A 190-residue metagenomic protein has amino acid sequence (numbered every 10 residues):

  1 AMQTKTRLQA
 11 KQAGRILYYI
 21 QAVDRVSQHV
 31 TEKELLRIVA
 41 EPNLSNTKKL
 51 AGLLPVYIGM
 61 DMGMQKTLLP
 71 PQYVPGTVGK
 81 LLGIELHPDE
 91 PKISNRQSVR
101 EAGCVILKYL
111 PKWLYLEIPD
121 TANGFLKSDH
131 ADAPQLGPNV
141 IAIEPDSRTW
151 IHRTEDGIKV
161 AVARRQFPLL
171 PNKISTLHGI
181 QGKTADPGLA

Functional and structural regions predicted by a protein language model:
A1-A190: RecA-like helicase/translocase P-loop NTPase motor core
